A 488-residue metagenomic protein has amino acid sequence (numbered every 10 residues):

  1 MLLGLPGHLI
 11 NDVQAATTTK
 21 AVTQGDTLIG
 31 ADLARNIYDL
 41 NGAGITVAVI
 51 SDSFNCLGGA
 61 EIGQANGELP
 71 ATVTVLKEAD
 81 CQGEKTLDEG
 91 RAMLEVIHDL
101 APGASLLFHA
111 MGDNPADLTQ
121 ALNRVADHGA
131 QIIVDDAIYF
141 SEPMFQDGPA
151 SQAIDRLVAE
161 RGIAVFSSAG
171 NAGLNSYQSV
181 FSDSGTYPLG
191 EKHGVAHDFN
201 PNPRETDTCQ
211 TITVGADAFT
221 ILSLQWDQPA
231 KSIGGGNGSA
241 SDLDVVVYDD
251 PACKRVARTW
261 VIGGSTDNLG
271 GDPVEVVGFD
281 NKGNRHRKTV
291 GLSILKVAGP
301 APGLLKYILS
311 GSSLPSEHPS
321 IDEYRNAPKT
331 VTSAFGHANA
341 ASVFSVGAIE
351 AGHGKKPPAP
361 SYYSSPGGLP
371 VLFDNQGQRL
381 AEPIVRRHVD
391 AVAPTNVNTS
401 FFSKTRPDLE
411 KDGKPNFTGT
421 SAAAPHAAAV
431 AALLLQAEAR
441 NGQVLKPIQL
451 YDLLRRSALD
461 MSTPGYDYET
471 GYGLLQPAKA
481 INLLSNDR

Functional and structural regions predicted by a protein language model:
L2-D487: Loop-rich non-cytosolic ectodomains and luminal regions
